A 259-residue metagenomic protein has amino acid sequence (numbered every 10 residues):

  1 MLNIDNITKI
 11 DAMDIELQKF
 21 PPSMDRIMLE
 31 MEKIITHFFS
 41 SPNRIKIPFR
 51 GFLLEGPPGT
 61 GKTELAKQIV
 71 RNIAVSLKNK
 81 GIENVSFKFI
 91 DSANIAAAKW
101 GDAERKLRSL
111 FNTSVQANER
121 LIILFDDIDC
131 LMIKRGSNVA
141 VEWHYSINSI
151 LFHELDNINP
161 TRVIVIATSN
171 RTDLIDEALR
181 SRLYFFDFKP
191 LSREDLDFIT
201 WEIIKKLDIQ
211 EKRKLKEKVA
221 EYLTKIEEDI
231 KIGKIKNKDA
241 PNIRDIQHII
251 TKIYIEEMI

Functional and structural regions predicted by a protein language model:
M1-K9: Interdomain "pre-motor" coupling segment immediately N-terminal to P-loop NTPase/helicase cores
T8-D11, I82-E83: Residue-level detector of intrinsically disordered/flexible regions characterized by low predicted structural confidence
I10-K19, F185-F186, I230-K234: Short hinge/gating elements
Q18-V219, L223: Walker A/P-loop NTP-binding motif of AAA+ ATPase domains
Q210-I259: Conserved AAA+ ATPase small/helical "lid" subdomain
